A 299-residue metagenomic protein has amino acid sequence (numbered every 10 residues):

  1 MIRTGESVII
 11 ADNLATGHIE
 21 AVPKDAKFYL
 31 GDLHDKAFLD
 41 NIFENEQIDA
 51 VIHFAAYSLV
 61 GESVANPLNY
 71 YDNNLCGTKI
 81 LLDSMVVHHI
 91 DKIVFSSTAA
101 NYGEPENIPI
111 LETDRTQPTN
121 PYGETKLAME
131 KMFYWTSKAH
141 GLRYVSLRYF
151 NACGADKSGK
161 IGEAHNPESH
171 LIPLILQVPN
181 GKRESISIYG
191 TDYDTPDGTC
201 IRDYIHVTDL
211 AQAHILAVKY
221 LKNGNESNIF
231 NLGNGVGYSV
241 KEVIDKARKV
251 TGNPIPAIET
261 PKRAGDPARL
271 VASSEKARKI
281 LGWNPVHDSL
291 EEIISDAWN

Functional and structural regions predicted by a protein language model:
M1-A155: N-terminal Rossmann-like NAD(P)+-binding domain of SDR-like oxidoreductases, especially those catalyzing
G17-I19, G31, G61, S96 (+9 more regions): Glycine-centered small-residue hotspots that permit tight backbone geometry or close packing
K27, A65, N107, R115 (+7 more regions): Short capping/connector residues at structural and topological boundaries
H34, A55-S58, Y70, P167 (+3 more regions): Glycosyltransferase donor-binding loop in the core domain
Y71, D114, T119-L127, I161-P173 (+2 more regions): Short-chain dehydrogenase/reductase
V86, E163-P167, G265: A general boundary/transition motif marking the beginning of the first structured unit of a protein
K157-K160, T199-C200: Short acidic, glycine/proline-rich loop/turn micro-motifs
L171-N299: C-terminal substrate-binding subdomain of Rossmann-fold SDR/epimerase-dehydratase oxidoreductases
